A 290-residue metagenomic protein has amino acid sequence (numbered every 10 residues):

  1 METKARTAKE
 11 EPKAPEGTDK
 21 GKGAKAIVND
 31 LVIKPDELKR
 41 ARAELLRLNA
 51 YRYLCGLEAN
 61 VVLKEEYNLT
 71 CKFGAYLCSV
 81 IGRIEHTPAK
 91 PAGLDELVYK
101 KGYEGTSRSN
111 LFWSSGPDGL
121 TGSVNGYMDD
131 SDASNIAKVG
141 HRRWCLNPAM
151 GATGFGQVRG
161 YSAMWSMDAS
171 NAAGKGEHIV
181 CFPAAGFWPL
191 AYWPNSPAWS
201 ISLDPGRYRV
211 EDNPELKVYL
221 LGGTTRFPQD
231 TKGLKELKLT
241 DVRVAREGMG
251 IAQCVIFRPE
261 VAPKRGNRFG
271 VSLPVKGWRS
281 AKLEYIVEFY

Functional and structural regions predicted by a protein language model:
M1-Y290: Functional surface patches built around histidine and acidic residues
